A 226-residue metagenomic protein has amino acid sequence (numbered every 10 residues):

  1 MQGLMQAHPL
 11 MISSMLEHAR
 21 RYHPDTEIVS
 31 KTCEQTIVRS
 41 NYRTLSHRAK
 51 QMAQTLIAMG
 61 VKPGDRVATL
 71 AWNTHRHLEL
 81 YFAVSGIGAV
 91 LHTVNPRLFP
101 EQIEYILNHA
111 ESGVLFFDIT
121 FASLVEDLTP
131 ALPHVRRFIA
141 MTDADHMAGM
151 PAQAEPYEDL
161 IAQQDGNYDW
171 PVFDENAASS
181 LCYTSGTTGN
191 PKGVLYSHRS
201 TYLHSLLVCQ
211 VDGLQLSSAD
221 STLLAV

Functional and structural regions predicted by a protein language model:
A7-V29, H47: A short N-terminal helical cap/helix-turn-helix that marks the beginning of AMP-binding/adenylate-forming
M15-E17, A58-M59, G86-A162, F173: Structural core segment of the AMP-binding/adenylate-forming
I28-T74, L78-F82, F99-E104, P156-D159: Conserved AMP-binding/adenylate-forming core of the ANL superfamily
R39-S40, L98, E155, F173 (+2 more regions): A broad, structural micro-motif
L56-V61, N167-A177, L181-A225: Conserved adenylate-forming
V67, G88, T187: Conserved G/P- and acidic residue-centered "switch" motifs that form tight phosphate/ATP-binding loops in soluble
A71-T74, N95, L216, T222-V226: Conserved AMP-binding
H77-S85, L91, T201, V208: Short hydrophobic alpha-helical segments of the AMP-binding
